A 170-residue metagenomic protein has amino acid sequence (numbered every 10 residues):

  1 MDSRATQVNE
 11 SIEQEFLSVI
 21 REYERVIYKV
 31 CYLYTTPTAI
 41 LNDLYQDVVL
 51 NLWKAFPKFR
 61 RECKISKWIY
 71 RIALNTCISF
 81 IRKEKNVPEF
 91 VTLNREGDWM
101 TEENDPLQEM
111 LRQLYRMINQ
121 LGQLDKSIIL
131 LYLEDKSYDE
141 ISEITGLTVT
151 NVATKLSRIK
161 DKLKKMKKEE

Functional and structural regions predicted by a protein language model:
M1-V26, L33: N-terminal module of bacterial RNA polymerase sigma factors
E15, V26, Q113-R116, K126-S127: Pre-recognition alpha-helix immediately N-terminal to the DNA-recognition helix within helix-turn-helix or winged-helix
R21, Q108, I118-K126: Short helix-coil-helix linker/hinge
K29, D43-L50, K54, C63-N75: Structural recognition of an alpha-helix C-terminal capping motif at a helix-to-coil junction
V48, I72, I128-I129, I141-S142 (+1 more regions): Hydrophobic positions on the alpha-helical face of helix-turn-helix-like DNA-binding modules
S79, N86-L114, S137-Y138: Internal acidic/polar
Q120-E140, I144: Short amphipathic alpha helix immediately N-terminal
T145-E169: DNA-recognition helix of helix-turn-helix
